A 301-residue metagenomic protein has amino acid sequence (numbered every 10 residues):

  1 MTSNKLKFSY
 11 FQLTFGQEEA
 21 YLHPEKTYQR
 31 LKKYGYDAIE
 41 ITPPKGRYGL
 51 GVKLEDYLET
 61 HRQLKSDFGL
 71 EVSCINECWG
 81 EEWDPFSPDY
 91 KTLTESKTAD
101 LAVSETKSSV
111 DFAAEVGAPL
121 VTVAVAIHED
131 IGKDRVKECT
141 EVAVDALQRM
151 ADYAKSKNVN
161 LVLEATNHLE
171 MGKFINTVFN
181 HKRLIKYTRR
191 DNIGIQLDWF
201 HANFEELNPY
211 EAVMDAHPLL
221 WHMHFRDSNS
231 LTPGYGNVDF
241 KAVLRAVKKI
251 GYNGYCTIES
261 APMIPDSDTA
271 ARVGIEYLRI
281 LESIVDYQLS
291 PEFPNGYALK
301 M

Functional and structural regions predicted by a protein language model:
M1-A118, K137-E138, Q148, K155 (+4 more regions): N-terminal pre-domain/capping segments
N4-L6, Y21, A38-I39, P44-K45 (+2 more regions): Acidic/histidine-rich catalytic cores of soluble enzymes
S9, S73, V121-T122, V162 (+2 more regions): Structural detector of well-ordered beta-strand residues that form the stable sheet scaffold of enzyme domains
Y36, A118, L220, Y252-N253: A structural motif
R47-G49, W83-F86, E129-D134, L169-M171 (+3 more regions): A short acidic, helix-capping loop that chelates divalent metal ions and anchors anionic groups
A113-K133, V162-N167: Active-site groove signature of glycoside hydrolases
G254-T257, S290: Substrate-binding cleft of secreted/luminal carbohydrate-active enzymes
T257-M263: Short acidic/histidine-rich active-site segments
